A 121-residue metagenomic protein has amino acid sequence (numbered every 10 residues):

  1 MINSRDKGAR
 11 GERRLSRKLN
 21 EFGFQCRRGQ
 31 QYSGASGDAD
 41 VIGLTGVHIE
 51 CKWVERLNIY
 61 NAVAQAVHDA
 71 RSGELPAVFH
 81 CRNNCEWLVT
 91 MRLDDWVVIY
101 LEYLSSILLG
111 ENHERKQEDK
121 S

Functional and structural regions predicted by a protein language model:
M1-S121: Catalytic phosphate/metal-binding cores of nucleic-acid and nucleotide-processing enzymes, i.e., regions that mediate
